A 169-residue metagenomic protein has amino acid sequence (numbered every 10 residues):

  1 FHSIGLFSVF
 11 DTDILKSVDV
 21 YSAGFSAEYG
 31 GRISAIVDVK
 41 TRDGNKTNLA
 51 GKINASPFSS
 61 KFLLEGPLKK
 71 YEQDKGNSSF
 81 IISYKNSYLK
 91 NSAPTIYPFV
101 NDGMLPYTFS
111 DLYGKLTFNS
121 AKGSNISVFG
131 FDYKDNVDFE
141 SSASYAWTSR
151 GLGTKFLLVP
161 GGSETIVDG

Functional and structural regions predicted by a protein language model:
F1-D13, Y21-I36, N45-L49: Flexible, glycine/serine/threonine-rich loop segments and coil->beta-strand junctions that form periplasmic-facing
G5, L15, R32-S34, N48 (+3 more regions): Transmembrane beta-barrel architecture of outer-membrane proteins
V18: Helix-turn-helix DNA-binding segment
G24-S26, S60-F62, L89: Histidine-centered metal-chelating micro-motifs
N48-K52, S79: Short active-site oxyanion
F58-N86, F99-N136, Y145-D168: Transmembrane beta-barrel wall of Gram-negative outer-membrane proteins
L89-T95, D135-S141: Outer-membrane beta-barrel proteins
